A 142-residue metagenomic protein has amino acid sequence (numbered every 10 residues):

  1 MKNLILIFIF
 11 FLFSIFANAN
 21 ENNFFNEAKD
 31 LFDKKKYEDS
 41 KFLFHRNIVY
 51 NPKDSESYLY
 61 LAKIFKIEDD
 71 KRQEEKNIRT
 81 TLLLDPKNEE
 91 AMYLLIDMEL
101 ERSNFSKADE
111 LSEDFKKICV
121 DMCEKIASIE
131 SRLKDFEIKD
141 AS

Functional and structural regions predicted by a protein language model:
D33-F42, I67-T80, R102-L111: Structural signature of tandem alpha-helical TPR/SEL1-like repeats, specifically the intra-repeat loop/turn
D33-K34, I67-E68, E101-R102, I118 (+1 more regions): Register position in tetratricopeptide repeats
N47, T80-T81, D114-F115: Canonical positions in the second alpha-helix
Y60, L94, S128-R132: Canonical tetratricopeptide repeat
D109-S142: Terminal, low-structured helical/coil segments at or just beyond the last alpha-helical repeat
